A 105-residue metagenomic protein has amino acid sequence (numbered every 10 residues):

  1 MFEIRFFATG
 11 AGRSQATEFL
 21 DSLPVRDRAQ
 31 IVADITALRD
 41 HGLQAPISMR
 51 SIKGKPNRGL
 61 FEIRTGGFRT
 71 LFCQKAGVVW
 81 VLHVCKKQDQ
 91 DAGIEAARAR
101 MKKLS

Functional and structural regions predicted by a protein language model:
M1, R26-D34, S51-K53: Polybasic/polar functional segments that serve as interface/processing modules
M1-T9, R13, E18, S22 (+1 more regions): Enriched for short, Lys/Arg-rich terminal
P24, S48-S51, Q90: Generic structural signal for alpha-helix starts
R26-A29, Q44, R69: A general structural signal for well-ordered secondary-structure junctions
D34, L38, R100-K103: Conserved short hydrophobic interaction patches
T36-R64: A short, surface-exposed loop/turn module that caps and links secondary-structure elements
